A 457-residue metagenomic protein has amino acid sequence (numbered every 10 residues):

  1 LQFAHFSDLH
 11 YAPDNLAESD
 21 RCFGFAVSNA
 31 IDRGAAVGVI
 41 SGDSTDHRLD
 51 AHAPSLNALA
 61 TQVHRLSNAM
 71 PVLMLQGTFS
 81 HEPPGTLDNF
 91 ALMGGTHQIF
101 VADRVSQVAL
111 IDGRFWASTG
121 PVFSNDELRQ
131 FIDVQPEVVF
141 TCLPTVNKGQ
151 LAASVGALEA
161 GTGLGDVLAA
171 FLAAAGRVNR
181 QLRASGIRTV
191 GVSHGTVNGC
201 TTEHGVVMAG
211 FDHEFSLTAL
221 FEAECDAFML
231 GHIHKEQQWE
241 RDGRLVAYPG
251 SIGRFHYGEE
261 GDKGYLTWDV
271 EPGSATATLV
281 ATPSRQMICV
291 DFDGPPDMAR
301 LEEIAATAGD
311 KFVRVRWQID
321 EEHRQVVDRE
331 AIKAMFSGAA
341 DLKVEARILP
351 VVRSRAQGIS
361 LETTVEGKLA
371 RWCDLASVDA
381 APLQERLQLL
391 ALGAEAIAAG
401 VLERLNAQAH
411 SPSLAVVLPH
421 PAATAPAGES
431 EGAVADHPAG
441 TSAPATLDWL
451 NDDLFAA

Functional and structural regions predicted by a protein language model:
L1-A4: Extreme N-terminal starter segment of soluble prokaryotic enzymes
D8, F23, D43, L59 (+7 more regions): Divalent metal-coordination and catalytic microenvironments
A12-D14, D46-L49, L75-L87, V108-I111 (+4 more regions): Active-site environment of divalent metal-dependent phosphoester hydrolases
N15-D112, S124, L217, F221-C225: Core catalytic region of metal-dependent phosphoesterases/phosphodiesterases, especially metallo-beta-lactamase-like
G85, N89-H213, T424, G432: Conserved catalytic scaffold of divalent metal-dependent phosphoesterases
L92-H97, V197-P272: Conserved beta-sheet core of the metallophosphoesterase superfamily
S106-E137, R244-R316: Binuclear metal-dependent phosphoesterase catalytic core
V270-A457: Accessory, non-catalytic peripheral segments of nucleic-acid enzymes
